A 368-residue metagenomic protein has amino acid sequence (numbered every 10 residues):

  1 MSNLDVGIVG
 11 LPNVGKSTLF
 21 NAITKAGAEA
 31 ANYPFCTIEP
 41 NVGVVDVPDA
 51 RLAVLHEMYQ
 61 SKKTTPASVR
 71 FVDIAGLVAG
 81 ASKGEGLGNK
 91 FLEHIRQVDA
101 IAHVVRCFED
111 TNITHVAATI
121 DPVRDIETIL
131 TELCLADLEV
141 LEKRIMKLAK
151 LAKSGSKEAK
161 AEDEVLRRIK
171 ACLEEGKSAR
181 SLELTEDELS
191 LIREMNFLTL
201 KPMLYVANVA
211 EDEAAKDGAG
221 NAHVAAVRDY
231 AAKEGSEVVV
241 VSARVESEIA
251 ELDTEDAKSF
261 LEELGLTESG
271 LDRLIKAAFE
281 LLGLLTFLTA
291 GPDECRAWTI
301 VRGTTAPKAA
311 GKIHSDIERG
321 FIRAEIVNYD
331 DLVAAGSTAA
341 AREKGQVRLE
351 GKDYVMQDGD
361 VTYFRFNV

Functional and structural regions predicted by a protein language model:
M1-T114, E142-K143, L148: Conserved G1/Walker A P-loop phosphate-binding module
M1-V9, V14, F20, K147-Q357 (+2 more regions): C-terminal-of-GTPase-core extension/linker across diverse P-loop GTPases
G15-F20, P48-Q60, G88-N112, D125-L135 (+4 more regions): Phosphate-binding glycine-rich loops and adjacent basic patches that engage nucleotide phosphates, nucleic-acid
S17, P34, R70, I120 (+4 more regions): Generic signal for short, ordered secondary-structure residues within or immediately flanking folded domains
A26-P34, N41-G43, R51-V54, K83 (+11 more regions): Glycine-rich, flexible loop/turn motifs
F35, D49-L52, T65-F71, E85-D99 (+9 more regions): Amphipathic alpha-helical transducer elements in NTP-driven molecular machines
F35, P40-G43, A50-L52, E57-T64 (+13 more regions): Short capping/connector residues at structural and topological boundaries
G43-P48, A75-E85, R96-E158, C172-T185 (+1 more regions): Conserved Switch II/interswitch segment of TRAFAC-class P-loop GTPases
